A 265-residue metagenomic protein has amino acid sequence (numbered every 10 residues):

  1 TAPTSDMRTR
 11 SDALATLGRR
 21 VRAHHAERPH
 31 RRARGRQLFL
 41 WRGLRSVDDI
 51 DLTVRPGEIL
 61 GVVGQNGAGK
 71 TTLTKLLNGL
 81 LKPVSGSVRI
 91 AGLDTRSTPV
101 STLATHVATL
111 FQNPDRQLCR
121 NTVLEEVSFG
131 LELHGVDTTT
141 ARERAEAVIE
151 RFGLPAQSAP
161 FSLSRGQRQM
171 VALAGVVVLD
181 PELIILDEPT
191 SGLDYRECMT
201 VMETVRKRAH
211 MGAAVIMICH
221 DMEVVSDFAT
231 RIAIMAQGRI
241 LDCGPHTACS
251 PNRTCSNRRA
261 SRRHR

Functional and structural regions predicted by a protein language model:
V63-Q65: The feature captures the beta-strand-to-loop junction immediately N-terminal to the Walker
N78: Helix-to-loop junction immediately C-terminal to a conserved catalytic motif
G86-D94, L103: Conserved ABC transporter NBD signature motif
I184-D187: Catalytic Walker B motif of ABC-type/P-loop ATPase nucleotide-binding domains
C219-H220: H-loop/switch region of ABC-family ATPase nucleotide-binding domains
V225-D227: A short, surface-exposed alpha-helical micro-motif characterized by mixed small hydrophobic and charged/polar residues
